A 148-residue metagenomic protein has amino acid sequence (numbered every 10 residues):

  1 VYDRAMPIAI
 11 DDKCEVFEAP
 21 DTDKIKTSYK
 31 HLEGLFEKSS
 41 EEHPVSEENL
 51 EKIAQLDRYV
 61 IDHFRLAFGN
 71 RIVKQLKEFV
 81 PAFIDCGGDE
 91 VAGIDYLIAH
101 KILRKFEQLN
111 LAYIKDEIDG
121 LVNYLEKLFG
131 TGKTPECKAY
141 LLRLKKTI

Functional and structural regions predicted by a protein language model:
V1-I148: C-terminal regulatory/interaction module of P-loop NTP-utilizing enzymes
